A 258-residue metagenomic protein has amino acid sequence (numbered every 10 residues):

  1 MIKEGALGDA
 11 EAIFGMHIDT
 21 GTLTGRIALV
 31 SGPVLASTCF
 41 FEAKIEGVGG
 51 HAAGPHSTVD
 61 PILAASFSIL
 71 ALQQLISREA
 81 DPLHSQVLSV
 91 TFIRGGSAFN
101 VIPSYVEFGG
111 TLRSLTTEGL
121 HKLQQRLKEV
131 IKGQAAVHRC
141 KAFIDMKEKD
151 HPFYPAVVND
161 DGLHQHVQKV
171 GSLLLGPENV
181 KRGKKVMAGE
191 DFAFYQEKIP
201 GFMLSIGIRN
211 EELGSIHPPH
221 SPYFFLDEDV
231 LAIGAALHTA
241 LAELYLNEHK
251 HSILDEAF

Functional and structural regions predicted by a protein language model:
M1-P103, E190: Histidine/acidic-residue-rich, glycine-tolerant segments that coordinate divalent metal ions
L63-F258: Metal-dependent amide/peptide-bond hydrolase catalytic core, centered on the "pita-bread" metallohydrolase fold
